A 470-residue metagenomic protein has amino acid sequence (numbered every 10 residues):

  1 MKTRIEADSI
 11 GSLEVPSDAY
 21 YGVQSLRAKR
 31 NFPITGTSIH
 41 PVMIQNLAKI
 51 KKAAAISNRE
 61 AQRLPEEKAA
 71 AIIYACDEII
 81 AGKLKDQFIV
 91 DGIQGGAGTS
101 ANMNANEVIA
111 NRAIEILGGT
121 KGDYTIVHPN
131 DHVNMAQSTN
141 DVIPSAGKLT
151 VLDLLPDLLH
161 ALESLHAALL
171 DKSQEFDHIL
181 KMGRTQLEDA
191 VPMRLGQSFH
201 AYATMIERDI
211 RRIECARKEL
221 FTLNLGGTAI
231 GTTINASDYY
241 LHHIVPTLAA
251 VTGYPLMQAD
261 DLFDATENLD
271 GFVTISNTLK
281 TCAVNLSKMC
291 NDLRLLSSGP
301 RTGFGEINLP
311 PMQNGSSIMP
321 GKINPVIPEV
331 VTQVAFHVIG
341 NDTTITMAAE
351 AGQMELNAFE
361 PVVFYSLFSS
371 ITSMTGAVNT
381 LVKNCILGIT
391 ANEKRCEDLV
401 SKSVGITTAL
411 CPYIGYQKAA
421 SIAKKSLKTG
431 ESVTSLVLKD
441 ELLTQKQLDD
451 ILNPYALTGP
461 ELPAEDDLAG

Functional and structural regions predicted by a protein language model:
M1-G470: Conserved, well-structured ligand/cofactor-binding cores
